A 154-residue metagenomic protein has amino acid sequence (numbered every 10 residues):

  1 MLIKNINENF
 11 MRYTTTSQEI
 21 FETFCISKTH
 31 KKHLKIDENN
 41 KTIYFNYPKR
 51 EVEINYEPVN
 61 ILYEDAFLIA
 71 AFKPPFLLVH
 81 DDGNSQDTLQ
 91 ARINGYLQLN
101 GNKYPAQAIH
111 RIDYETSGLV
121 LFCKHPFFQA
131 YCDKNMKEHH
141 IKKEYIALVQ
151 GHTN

Functional and structural regions predicted by a protein language model:
M1-N154: RNA pseudouridine synthases
